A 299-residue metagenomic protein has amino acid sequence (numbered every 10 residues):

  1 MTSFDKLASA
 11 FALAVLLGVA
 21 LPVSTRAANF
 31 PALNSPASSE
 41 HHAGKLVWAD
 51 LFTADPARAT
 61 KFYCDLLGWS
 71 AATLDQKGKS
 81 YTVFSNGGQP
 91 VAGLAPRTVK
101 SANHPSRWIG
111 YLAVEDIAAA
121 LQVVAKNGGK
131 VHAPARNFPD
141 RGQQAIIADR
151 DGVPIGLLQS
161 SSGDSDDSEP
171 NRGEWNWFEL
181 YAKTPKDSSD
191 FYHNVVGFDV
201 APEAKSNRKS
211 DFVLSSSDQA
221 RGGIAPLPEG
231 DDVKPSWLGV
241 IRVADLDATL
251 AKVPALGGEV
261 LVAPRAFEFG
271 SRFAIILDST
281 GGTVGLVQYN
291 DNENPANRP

Functional and structural regions predicted by a protein language model:
M1-A12: Bacterial N-terminal signal peptides that target proteins for export
T2-F4, V23-H41, A125-L180, A201-S217 (+2 more regions): Vicinal oxygen chelate
A10-P22: Bacterial N-terminal signal peptides
A43, D50-Q89, K126, P134-G142 (+3 more regions): Core segments of cupin and vicinal oxygen chelate
G44-A54, T82-V83, R97-V123, Q143-A148 (+3 more regions): Vicinal oxygen chelate
A59, W69-A71, P90-A92, S101-N103 (+11 more regions): Short loop/beta submotifs within extracellular cysteine-rich repeat domains
L74-S161, S168: Active-site-adjacent scaffolding segments
Q76-G78, S106, R208, P235 (+1 more regions): Residues that act as N-cap/strand-start positions at coil-to-secondary-structure junctions
